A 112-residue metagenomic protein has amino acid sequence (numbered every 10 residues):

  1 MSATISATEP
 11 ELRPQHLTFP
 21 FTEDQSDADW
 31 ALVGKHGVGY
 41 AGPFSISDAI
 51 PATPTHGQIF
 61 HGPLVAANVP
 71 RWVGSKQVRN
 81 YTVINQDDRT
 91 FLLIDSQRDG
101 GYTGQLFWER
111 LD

Functional and structural regions predicted by a protein language model:
M1-G39, I46-D112: Lipid interaction determinants
